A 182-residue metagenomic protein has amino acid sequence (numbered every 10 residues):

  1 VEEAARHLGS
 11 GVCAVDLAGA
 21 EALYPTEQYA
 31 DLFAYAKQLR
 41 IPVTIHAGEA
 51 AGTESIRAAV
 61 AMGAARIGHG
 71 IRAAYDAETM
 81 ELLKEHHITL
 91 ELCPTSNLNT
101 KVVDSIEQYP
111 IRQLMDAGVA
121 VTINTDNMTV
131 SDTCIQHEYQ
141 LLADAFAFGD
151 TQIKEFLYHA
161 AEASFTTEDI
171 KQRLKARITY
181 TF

Functional and structural regions predicted by a protein language model:
V1-A14, L23-I45, E49-G63, A74-I88 (+2 more regions): Histidine/acidic residue-rich metal-binding segments in metalloenzymes
V1-R6, Q140-A147, I178-F182: Short, electropositive alpha-helical surface patch
V15, H46, I67, L90 (+2 more regions): Divalent metal-coordination and catalytic microenvironments
L17-A22, G48-A50, G70-R72, C93-N97 (+1 more regions): Active-site beta-loop-alpha junctions enriched in small/polar residues
R66-D76, T129, T167: Glycine-rich phosphate-binding active-site loops on the catalytic face of alpha/beta enzymes
T100-K101: Glycine/threonine-rich flexible loop motifs
S105-I153, H159-A160: Flexible, acidic glycine-rich loops studded with aromatic residues
A147-F182: Mid-to-C-terminal alpha-helical segments outside catalytic/metal-binding sites
